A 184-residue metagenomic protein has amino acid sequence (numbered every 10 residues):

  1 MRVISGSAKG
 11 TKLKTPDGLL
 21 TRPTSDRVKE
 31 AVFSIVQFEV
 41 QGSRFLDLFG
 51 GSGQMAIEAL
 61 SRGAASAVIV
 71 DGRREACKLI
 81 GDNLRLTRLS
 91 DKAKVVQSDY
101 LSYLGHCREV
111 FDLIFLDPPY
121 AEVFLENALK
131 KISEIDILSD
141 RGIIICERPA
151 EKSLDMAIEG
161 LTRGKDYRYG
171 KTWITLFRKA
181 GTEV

Functional and structural regions predicted by a protein language model:
M1-V184: Class I S-adenosyl-L-methionine-dependent methyltransferase catalytic core
